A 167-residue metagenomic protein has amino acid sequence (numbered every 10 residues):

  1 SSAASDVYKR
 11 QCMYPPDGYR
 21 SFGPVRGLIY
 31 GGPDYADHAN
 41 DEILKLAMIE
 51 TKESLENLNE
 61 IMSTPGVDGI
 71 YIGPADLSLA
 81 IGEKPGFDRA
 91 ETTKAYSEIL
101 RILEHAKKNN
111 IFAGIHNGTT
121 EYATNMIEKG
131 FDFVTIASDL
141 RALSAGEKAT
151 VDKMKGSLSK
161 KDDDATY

Functional and structural regions predicted by a protein language model:
S1-V7: Short, small-residue-biased leader/transition segments that mark boundaries at the very start of proteins
Y8, C12-D17, N40, E91-I111 (+1 more regions): Alpha-helix-loop-beta-strand connector modules within alpha/beta enzyme cores
Y8, I61, G73, M126: Conserved, mostly hydrophobic/aromatic
C12-Y14, T64-G69, E128-V134: Glycine-enriched alpha-helix->loop->beta-strand junction motifs that scaffold or abut catalytic
N40-K45, G66-D68, N109-F112, F131-D132: Short, well-ordered coil/turn segments that N-cap beta-strands
K45-E50, I70-I72, A113-I115, V134-I136: Hydrophobic faces of well-ordered beta-strands that scaffold small-molecule active sites in alpha/beta enzyme cores
P65-D88, T92: Histidine/lysine/aspartate-rich catalytic loop segments that bind and position anionic ligands
S138-L140, G146-Y167: Extended, intrinsically disordered, low-complexity segments
